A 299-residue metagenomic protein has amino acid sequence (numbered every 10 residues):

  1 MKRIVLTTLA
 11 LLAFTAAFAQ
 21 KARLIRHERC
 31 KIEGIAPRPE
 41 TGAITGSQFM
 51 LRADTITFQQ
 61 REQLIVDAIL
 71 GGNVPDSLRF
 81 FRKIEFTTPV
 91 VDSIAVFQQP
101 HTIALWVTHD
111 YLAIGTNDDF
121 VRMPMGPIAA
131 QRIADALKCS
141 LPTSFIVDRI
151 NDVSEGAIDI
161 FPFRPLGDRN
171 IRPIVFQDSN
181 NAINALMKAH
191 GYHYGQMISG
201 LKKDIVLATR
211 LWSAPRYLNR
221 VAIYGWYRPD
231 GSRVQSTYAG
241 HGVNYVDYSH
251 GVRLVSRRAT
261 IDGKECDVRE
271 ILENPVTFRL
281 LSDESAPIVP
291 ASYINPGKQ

Functional and structural regions predicted by a protein language model:
M1-R23: Bacterial Sec-dependent N-terminal signal peptides
K21-F80, R258, R269, T277 (+1 more regions): N-terminal module-boundary/linker segments of secreted carbohydrate-active enzymes
I56-Q59, Q98, F120-I128, L141 (+1 more regions): Soluble non-cytosolic domains of exported or imported proteins
N73-T108: Conserved oxyanion/phosphate-binding beta-strand-loop segments in alpha/beta enzyme cores
I114-M123, A136-L137, G240-H241: Second-shell loop/turn segments in exported
P127-H193, L254: Conserved hydrophobic ligand-interaction patch in extracellular adhesion modules
R169-Q299: C-terminal, surface-exposed recognition/capping segments
